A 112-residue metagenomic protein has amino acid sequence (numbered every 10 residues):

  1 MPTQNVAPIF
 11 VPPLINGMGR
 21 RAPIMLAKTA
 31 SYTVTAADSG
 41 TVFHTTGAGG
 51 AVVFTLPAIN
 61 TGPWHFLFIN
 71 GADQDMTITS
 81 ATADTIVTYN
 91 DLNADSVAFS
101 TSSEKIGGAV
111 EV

Functional and structural regions predicted by a protein language model:
M1-S39: Glycine-rich, low-complexity segments
S39-T45: Short carbohydrate-recognition loop motifs
T45-V112: Acidic, glycine/polar-enriched metal-coordinating patches/loops that mediate binding to polyanionic ligands
